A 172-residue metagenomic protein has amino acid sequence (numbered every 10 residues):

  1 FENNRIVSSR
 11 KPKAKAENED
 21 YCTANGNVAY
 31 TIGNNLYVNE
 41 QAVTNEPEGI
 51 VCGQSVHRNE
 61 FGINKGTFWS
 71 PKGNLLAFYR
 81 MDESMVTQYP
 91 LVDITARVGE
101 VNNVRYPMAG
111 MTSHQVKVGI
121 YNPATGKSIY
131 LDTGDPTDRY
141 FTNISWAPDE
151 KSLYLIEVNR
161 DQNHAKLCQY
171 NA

Functional and structural regions predicted by a protein language model:
F1-G66: Asp-box/WD-like beta-propeller blade repeats and closely related beta-sheet repeat scaffolds
E2, H114-P123, L167-A172: Beta-propeller blade signature
A14-A16, T23, G62, S113 (+3 more regions): Loop/turn position at the start of each blade in beta-propeller repeats
E19-N27, T31, G66-L75, N143-S152: Blade-terminus and WD-like Trp-Asp/Gly-His loop motifs, strongest in beta-propeller folds
G33-N39, M85-V92, Q115-K117, Q162-Q169: Structural motif
V43-T67, F78-Y130: Predominantly five- to eight-bladed beta-propeller fold
P123, K127-I129, T133-N159, A172: Long hydrophobic segments that form regular secondary structure
